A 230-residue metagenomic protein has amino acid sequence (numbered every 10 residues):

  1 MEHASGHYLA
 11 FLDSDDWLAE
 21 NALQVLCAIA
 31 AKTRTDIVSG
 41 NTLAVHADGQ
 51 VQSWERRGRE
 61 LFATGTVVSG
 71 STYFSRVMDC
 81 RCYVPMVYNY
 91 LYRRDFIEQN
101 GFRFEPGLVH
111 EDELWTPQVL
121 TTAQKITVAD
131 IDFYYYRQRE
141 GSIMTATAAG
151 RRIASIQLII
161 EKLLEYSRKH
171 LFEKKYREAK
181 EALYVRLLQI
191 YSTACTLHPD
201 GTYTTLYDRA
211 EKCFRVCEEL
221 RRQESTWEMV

Functional and structural regions predicted by a protein language model:
M1-E2: Short, conserved alpha-helix that lines the donor NDP-sugar binding/gating region of sugar-transfer enzymes
L9: Short aromatic/hydrophobic "clamp" motif used to bind/position activated sugar donors
S14-A129, Y134-R151: Donor-binding/catalytic cores of nucleotide-activated saccharide and glycerol-phosphate transferases/polymerases
R34, T196-V230: Membrane-interface aromatic/basic loop that binds lipid-linked glycans or pyrophosphate carriers, typified by
Q157-A179, R215-W227: C-terminal, non-catalytic tails of nucleotide-sugar-dependent glycosyltransferases
Y176-A182, T204-Y207: Short, charged, amphipathic alpha-helical segments
E181-S192: Amphipathic alpha-helical repeat scaffolds of TPR domains
